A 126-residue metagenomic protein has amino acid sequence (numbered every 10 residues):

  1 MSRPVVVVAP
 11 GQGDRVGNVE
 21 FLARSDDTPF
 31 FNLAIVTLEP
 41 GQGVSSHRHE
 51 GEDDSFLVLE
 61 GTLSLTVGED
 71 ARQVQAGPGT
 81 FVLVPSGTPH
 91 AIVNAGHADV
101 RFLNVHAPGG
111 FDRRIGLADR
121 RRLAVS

Functional and structural regions predicted by a protein language model:
M1-F31, S45, L117-S126: A short, N-terminal "cap"/entry segment at the start of jelly-roll beta-barrel domains of the cupin/DSBH fold
A34-H49: Conserved short histidine dyad/triad with adjacent acidic residue
G51-D53, L57-L63: Glycine- and acidic-residue-biased ligand/ion/polar-headgroup-sensing regions
D70-S86: Short acidic-glycine-tyrosine-enriched beta hairpin
L83, H97-R113: A short hydrophobic beta-strand segment most commonly corresponding to one strand of the jelly-roll/cupin
I92-A95: Asparagine-centered strand-capping/turn motif at beta-strand->loop junctions
